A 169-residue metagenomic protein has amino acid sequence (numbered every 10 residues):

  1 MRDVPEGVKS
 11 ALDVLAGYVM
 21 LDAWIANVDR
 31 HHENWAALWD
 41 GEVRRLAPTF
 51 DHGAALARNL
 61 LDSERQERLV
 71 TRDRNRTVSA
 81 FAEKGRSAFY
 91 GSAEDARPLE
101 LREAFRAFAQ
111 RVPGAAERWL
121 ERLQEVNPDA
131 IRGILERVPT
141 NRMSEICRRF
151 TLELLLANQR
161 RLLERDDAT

Functional and structural regions predicted by a protein language model:
M1-L61: Conserved kinase catalytic-core segment
L38-T169: C-terminal catalytic region of ATP-dependent kinase domains
